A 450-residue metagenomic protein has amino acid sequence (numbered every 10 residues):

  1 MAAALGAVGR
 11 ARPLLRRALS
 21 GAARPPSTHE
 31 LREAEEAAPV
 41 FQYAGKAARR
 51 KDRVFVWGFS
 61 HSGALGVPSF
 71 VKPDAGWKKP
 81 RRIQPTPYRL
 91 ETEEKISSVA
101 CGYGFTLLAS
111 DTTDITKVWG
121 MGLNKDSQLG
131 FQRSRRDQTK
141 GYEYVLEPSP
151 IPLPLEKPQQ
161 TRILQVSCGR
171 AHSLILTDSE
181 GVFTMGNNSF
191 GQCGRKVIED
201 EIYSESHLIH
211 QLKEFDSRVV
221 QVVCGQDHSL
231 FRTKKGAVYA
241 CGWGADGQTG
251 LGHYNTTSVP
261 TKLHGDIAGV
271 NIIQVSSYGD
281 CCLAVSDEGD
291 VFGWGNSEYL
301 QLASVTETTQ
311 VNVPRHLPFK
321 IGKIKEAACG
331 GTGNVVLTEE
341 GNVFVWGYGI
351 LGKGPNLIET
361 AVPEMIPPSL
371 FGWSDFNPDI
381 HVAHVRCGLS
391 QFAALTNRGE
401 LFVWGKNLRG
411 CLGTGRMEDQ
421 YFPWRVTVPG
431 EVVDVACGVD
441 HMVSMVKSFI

Functional and structural regions predicted by a protein language model:
A2-I450: Eukaryote-biased RCC1-like beta-propeller repeat architecture
